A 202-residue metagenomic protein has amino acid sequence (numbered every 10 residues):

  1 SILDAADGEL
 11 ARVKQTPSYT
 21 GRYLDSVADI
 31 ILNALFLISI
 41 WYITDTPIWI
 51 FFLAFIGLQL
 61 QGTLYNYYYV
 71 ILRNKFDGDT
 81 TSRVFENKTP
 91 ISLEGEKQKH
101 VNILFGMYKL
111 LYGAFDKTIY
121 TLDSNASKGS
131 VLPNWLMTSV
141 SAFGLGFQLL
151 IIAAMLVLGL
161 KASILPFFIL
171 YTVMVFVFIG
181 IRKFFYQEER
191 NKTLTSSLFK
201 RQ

Functional and structural regions predicted by a protein language model:
S1, W49-Q59, L165-V175: Hydrophobic core segments of alpha-helical transmembrane domains in multi-pass membrane proteins
S1-W41, L64-R73: Acidic (Asp/Glu-rich) catalytic motifs at the cytosolic membrane interface
G21, W49-I50, P133-L136: Short alpha-helical transmembrane interface motifs in multi-pass membrane proteins
D25, A54, S139-V140: Alpha-helical transmembrane segments of multi-pass integral membrane proteins
L37-L53, L156-L165: Helix-coil boundary and interhelical linker segments in multi-pass alpha-helical membrane proteins
W49, N66, G78-D79: Short, structured loop/turn "capping" segments at alpha-beta junctions
I71-Q202: C-terminal membrane-associated helical module and adjoining short loops/tails
